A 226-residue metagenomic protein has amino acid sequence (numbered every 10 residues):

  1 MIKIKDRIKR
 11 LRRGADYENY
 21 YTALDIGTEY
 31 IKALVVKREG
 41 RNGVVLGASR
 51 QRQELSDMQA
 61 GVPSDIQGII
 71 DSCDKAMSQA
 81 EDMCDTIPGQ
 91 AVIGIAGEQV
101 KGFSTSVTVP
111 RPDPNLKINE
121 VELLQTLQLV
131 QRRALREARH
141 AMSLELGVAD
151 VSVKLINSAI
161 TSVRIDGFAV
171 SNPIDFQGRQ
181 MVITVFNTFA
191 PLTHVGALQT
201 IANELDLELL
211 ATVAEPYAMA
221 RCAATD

Functional and structural regions predicted by a protein language model:
M1-Y30, L34-A91, I95-D226: Nucleotide/phosphate-binding catalytic cleft detector across ATP-hydrolyzing and phosphate-transferring enzymes
